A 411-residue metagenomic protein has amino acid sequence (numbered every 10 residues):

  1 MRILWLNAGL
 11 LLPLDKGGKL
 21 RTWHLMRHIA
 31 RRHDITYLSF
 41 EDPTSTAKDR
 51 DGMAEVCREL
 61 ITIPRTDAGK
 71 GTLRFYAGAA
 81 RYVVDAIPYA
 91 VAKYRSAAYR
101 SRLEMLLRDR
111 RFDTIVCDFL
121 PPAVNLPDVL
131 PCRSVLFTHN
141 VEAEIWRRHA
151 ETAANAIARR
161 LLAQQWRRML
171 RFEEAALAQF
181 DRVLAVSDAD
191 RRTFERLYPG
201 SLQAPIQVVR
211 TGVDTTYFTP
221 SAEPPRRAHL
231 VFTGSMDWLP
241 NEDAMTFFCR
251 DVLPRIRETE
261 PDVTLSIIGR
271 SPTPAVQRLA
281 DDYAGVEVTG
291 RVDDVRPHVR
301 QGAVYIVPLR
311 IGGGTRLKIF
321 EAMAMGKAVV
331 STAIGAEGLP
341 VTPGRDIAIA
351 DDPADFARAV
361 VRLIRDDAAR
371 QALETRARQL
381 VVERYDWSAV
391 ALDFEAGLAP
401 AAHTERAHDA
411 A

Functional and structural regions predicted by a protein language model:
M1-I63, A411: N-terminal subdomain of nucleotide-sugar transferases
A8, G71-K93, V135-R171, S235: Acceptor-binding helix/loop patch of EC 2.4 sugar-transfer enzymes, predominantly nucleotide-sugar-dependent
T62, V135, A143, L162-P220: Donor nucleotide-sugar binding/catalytic pocket of nucleotide-sugar-dependent glycosyltransferases
D181, G285, R291, R300-G314 (+1 more regions): Acidic donor-binding loop of glycosyltransferase active sites
Q207-Q301: Conserved catalytic-core segment of nucleotide-activated headgroup transferases in glycan assembly
K318-E321, A328-T332, A348: Short hydrophobic beta-strand element within catalytic cores of glycosyltransferases and related nucleotide-activated
I347-A354, R362-A368: Conserved acidic donor-binding segment of nucleotide-sugar-dependent glycosyltransferases
A369-E383, D393: A short, well-ordered alpha-helix in the C-terminal region of glycosyltransferases
